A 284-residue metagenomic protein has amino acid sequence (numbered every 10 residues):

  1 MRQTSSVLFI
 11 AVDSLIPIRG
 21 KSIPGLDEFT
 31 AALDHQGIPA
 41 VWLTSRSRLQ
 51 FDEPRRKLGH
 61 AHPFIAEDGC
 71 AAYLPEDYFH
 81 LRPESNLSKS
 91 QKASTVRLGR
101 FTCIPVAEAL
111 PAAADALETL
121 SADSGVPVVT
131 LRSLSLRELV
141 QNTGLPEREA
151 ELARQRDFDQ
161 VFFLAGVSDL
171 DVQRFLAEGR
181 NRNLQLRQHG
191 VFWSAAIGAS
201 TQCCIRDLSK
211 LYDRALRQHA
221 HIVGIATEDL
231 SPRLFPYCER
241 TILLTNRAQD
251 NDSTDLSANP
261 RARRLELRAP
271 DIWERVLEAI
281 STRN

Functional and structural regions predicted by a protein language model:
M1-I10, K57: Non-catalytic pre-domain segments flanking phosphatase-related domains
Q3-T4, I23, F192-N284: Mg2+-dependent phosphoryl-transfer enzymes with acidic/Ser/Thr/Gly-rich catalytic loops
L15-P17: Hydrophobic "anchor" residues
S22-L131: Active-site phosphate-binding/coordination module
D34, A122, R180, F235-P236: Anion (oxyanion) recognition and catalysis
R48-D52, V172, Q202, L230-P232: Short, well-ordered alpha-helical microsegments
A61-E67, R148-E149, T241-N246: Short hydrophobic/aromatic-enriched beta-strand-loop microsegments
L120-V223: Conserved acidic, metal-coordinating active-site core of Asp-based, Mg2+-dependent phosphoryl-transfer enzymes
